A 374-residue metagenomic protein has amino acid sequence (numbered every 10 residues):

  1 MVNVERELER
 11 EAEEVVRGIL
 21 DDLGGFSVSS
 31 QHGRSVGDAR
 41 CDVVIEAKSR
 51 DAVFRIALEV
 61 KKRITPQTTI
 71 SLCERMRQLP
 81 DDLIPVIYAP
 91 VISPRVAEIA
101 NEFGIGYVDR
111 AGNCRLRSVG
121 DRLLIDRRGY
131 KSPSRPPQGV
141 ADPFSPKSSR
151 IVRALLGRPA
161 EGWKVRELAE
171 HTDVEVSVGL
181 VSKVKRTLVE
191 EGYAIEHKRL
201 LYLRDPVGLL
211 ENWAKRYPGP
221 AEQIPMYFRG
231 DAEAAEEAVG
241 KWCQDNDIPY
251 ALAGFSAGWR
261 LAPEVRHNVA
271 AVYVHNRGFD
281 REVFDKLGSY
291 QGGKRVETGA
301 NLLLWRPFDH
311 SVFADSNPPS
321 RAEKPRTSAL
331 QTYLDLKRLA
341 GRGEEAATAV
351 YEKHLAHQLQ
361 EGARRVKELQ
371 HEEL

Functional and structural regions predicted by a protein language model:
M1-S35: Acidic-basic catalytic patches of nuclease active cores, encompassing PD-(D/E)XK and other metal-cofactor nuclease
A39-P80, P85-I87, Y333: Conserved catalytic cores of phosphodiester-cleaving nucleases, focusing on short active-site segments
P80-G104, V108: Nucleic-acid nuclease catalytic cores
E102-R115, R122-D126: A short alpha->loop->secondary-structure connector
L123-V152: Short alpha-helical segments that sit at the start of domains
I151-A214: Loop-centered beta-sheet repeat module
A221-H310: Short gly/ser-rich loop at a beta-strand->alpha-helix junction or flexible surface loop bordering the NTP-binding
R281-L374: Hydrophobic alpha-helical interaction segments
